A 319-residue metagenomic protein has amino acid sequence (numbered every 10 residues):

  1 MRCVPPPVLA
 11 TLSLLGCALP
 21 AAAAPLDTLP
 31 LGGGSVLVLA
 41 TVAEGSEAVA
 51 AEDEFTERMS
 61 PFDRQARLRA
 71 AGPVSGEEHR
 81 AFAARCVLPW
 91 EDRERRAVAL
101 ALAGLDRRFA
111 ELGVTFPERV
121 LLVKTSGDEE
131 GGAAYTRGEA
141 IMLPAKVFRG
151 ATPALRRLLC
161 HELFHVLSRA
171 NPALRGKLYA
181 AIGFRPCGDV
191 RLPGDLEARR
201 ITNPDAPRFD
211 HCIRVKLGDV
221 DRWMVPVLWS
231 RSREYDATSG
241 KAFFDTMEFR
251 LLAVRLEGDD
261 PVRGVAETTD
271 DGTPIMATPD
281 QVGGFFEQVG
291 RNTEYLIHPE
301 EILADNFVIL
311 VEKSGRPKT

Functional and structural regions predicted by a protein language model:
P7-A18: Bacterial N-terminal signal peptides
A24-R95: N-terminal mature-domain "stem" immediately C-terminal to a signal peptide or N-terminal signal-anchor/transmembrane
E78-G138: Auxiliary, metal-adjacent structural segments of Zn-dependent hydrolase domains
P89-L100, R149-L158, E294-I302: Soluble non-cytosolic domains of exported or imported proteins
G127-C160, R169: Active-site scaffold of zinc-dependent metalloenzymes
N171-R255, E300-T319: Post-HExxH zinc-binding segment in Zn-dependent metallohydrolases
S232-E287: Long, low-complexity, polar/charged, intrinsically disordered or flexibly structured peripheral segments
G264-T319: A cross-kingdom marker for long, charged
